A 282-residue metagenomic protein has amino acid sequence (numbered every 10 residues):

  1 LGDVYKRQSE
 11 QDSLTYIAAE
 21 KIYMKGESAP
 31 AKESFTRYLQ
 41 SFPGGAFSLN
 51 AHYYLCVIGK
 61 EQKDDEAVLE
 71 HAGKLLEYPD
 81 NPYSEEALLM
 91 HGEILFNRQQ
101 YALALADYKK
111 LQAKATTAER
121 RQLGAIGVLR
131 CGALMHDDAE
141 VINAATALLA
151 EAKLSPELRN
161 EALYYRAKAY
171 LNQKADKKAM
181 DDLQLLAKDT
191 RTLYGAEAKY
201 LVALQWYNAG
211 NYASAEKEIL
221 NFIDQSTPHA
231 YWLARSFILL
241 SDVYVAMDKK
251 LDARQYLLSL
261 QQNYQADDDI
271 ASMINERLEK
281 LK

Functional and structural regions predicted by a protein language model:
G2-K282: Acidic, polar-rich low-complexity tracts and alpha-helical solenoid repeat scaffolds
